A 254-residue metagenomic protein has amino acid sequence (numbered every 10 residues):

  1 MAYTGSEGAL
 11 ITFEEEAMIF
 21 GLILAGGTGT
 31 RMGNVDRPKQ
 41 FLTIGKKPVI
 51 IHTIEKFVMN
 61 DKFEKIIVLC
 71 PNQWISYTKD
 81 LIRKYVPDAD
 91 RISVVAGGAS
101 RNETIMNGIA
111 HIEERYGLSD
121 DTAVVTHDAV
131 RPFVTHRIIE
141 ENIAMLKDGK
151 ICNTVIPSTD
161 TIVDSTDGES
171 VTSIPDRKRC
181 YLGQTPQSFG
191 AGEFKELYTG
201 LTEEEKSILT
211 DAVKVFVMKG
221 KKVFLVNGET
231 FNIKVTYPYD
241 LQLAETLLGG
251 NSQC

Functional and structural regions predicted by a protein language model:
M1-A17: N-terminal amphipathic/basic-hydrophobic helices that include classical n-h-c signal peptides and signal-anchor
E14-S76: N-terminal glycine-rich phosphate-binding loop and ensuing alpha1 helix
I23, I50, G108, D128 (+3 more regions): Residue-level signal for inorganic ion chemistry
T43, F133, S188, K234-V235: Short aromatic/basic micro-patch
R83-D121: Short phosphate-binding loop-to-helix
D120, F133-V226, C254: Conserved core of the sugar-phosphate nucleotidyltransferase
T122-H127: Short aromatic-hydrophobic micro-motifs that form the base-stacking/packing surface for donor nucleotide recognition
N232-C254: Hydrophobic helical membrane-anchoring modules
